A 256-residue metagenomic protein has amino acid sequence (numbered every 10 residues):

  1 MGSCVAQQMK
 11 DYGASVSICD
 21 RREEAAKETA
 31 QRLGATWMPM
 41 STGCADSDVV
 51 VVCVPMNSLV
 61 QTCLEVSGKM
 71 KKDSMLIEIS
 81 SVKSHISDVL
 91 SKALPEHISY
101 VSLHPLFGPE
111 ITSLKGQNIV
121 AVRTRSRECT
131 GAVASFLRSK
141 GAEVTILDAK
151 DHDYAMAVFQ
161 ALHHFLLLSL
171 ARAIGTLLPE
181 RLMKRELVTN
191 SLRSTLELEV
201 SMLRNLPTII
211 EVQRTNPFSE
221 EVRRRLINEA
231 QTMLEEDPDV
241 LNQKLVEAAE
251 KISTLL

Functional and structural regions predicted by a protein language model:
M1-M38: NAD(P)+-binding Rossmann beta1-loop-alpha1 motif at the extreme N-terminus of oxidoreductases
D11-G13, R32, K71, P95-H97 (+1 more regions): Short, well-ordered coil/turn elements that cap or connect secondary structure elements
L33-W37, A93-E96, N118-A121, L162-F165: Short, hinge-like loop/turn segments at secondary-structure boundaries
T36-S41, T145-A149: Short acidic-hydrophobic, aromatic-tinged amphipathic segments that line or gate anion-handling sites
S41-A93: Rossmann-fold NAD(P) dinucleotide-binding segment
V82-L147, D153: Rossmann-fold dinucleotide-binding core
I146-L256: An accessory alpha-helical subdomain
